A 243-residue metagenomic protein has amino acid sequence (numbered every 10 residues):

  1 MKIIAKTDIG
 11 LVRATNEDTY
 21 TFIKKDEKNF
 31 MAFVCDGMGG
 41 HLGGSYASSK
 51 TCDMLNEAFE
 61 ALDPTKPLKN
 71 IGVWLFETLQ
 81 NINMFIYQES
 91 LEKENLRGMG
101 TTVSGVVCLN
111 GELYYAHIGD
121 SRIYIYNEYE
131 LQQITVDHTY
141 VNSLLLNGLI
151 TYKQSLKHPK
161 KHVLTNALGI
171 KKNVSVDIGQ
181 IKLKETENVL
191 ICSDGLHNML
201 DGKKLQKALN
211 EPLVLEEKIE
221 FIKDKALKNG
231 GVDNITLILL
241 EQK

Functional and structural regions predicted by a protein language model:
M1-K243: PP2C/PPM-type serine/threonine phosphatase catalytic domain
